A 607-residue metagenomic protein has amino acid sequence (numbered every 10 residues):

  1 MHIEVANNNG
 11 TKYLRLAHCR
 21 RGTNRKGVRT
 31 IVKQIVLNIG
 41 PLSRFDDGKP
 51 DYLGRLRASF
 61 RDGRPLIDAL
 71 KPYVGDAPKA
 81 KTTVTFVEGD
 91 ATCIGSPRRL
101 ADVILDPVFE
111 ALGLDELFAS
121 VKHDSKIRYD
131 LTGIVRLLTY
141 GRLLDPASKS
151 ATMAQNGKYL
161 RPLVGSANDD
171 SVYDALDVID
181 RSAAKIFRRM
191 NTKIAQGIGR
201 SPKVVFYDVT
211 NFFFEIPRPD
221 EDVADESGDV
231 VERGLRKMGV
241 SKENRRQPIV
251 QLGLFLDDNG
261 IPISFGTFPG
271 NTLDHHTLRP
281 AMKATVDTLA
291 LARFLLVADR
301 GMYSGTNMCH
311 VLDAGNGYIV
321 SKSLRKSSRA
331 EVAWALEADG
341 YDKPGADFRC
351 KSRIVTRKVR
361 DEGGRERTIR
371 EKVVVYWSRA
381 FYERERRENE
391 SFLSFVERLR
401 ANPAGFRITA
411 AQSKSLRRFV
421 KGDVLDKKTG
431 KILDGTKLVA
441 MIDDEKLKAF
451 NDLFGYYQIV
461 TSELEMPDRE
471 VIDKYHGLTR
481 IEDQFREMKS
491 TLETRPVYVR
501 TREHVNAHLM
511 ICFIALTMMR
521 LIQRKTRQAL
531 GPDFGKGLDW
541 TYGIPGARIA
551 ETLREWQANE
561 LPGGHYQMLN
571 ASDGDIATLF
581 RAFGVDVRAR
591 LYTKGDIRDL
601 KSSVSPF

Functional and structural regions predicted by a protein language model:
M1-T132: Conserved glycine(s) in the ABC-transporter nucleotide-binding domain "signature"
I3-V5, T11-L14, L105, L112-F607: Anion-binding and metal-coordination hotspots
